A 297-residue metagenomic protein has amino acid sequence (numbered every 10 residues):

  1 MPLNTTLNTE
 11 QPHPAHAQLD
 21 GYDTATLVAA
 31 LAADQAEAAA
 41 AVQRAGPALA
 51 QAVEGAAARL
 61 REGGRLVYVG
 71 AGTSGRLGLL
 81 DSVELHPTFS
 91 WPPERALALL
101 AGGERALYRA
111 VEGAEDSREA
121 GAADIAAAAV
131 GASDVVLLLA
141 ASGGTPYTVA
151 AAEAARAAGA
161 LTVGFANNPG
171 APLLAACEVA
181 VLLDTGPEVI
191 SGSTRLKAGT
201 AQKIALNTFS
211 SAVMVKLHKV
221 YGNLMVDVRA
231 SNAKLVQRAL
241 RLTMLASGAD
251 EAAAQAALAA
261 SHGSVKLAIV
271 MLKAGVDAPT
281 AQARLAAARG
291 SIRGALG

Functional and structural regions predicted by a protein language model:
M1-A41: Cofactor-/ligand-binding subdomain signature composed of acidic, glycine-rich, tryptophan-containing flexible loops
A30-A38, A98-R109, Y221, H262: Gly-rich Lys/Arg/Thr-decorated short loops/hinges at beta-loop-alpha junctions or inter-strand turns that position
D34-R44, A110, V135-L138: Short, basic, glycine/proline-bearing loop/turn elements
R44-R61: A short, well-structured juxtamembrane/interface segment
R61-E62, A157: Residues at the C-terminal ends
V67-A205, V213-L217: Glycine-rich phosphate-binding loops that contact phosphosugars or nucleotide phosphates
T208, V213-G297: Short, amphipathic alpha-helical interaction segments embedded in low-complexity terminal/linker regions of eukaryotic
